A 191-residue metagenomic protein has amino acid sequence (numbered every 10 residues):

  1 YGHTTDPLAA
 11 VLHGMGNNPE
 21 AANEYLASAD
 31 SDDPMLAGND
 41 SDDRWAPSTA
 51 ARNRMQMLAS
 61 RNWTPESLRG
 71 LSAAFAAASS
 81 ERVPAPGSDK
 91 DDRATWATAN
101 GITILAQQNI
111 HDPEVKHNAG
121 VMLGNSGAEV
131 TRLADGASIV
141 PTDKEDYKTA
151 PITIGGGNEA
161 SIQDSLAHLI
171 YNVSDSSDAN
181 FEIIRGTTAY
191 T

Functional and structural regions predicted by a protein language model:
Y1-T191: Non-catalytic all-alpha helical scaffold/repeat segments
